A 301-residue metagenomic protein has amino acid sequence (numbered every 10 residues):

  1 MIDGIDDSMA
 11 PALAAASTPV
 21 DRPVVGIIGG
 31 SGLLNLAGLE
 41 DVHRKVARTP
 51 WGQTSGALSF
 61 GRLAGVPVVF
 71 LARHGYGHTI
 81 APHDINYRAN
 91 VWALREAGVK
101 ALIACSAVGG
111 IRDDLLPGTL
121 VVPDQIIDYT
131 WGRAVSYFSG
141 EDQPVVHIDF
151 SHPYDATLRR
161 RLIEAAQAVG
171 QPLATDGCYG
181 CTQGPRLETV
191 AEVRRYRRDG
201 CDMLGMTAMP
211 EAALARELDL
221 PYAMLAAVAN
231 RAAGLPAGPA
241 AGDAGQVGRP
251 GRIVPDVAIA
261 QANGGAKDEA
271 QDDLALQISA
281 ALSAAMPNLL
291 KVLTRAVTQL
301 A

Functional and structural regions predicted by a protein language model:
I2-S151: Metabolite-binding pocket within alpha/beta catalytic cores that recognizes anionic/polar moieties
S31-G32, G109, I126-I127, C178-Q183 (+2 more regions): Glycine-rich beta-alpha junction loops
H78-H83, G180-Q183, G200-C201: Short, flexible loop segments at the rims of nucleotide/cofactor-binding pockets, characterized by
V99, Q125-I127, W131, I163-Q171 (+7 more regions): Generic secondary-structure signature for well-ordered alpha-helical cores
T119-D124, P221-M224, A240-D243: Short, hinge-like loop/turn segments at secondary-structure boundaries
P153-R197: Active-site rim beta-loop-alpha module in soluble metabolic enzymes
L187-L235: A C-terminal functional module that forms or caps the active site or interfaces directly with catalytic machinery
A233-A301: His/Asp/Glu-rich mid-to-C-terminal helical/loop segments that flank catalytic regions of hydrolases
